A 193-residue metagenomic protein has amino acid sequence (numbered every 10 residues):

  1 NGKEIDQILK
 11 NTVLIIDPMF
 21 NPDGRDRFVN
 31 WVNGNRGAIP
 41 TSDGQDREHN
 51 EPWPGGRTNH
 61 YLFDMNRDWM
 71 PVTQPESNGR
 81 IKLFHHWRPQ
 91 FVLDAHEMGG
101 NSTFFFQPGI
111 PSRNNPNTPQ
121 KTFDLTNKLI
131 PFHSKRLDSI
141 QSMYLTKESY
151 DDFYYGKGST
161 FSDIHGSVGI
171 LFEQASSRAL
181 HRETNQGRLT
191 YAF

Functional and structural regions predicted by a protein language model:
N1-F193: Structured catalytic-domain cores with a bias toward divalent-metal coordination
